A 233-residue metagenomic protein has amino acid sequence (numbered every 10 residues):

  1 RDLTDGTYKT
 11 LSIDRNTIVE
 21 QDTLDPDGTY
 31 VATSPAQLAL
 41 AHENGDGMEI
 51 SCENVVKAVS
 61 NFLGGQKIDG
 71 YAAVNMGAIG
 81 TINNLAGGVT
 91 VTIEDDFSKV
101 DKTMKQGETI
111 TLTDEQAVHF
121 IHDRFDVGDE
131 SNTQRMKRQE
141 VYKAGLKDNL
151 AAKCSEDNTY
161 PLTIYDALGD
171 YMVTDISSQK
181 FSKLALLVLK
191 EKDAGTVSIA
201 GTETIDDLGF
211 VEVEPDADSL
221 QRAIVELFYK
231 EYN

Functional and structural regions predicted by a protein language model:
R1-N233: Non-catalytic, solvent-exposed segments at the cell envelope interface
